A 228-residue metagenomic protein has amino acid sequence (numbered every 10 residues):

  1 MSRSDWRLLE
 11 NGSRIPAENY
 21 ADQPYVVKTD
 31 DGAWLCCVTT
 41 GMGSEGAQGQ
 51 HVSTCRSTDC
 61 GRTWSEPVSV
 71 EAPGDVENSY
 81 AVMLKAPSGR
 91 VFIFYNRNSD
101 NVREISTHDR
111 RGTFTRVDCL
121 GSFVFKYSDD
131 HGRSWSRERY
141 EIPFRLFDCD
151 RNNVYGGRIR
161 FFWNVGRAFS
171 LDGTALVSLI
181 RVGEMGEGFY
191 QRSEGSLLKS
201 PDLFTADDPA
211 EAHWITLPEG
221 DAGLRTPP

Functional and structural regions predicted by a protein language model:
M1-P228: Asp-box/BNR beta-propeller blade signature and adjacent active/binding-site loops in extracellular glycan-interacting
